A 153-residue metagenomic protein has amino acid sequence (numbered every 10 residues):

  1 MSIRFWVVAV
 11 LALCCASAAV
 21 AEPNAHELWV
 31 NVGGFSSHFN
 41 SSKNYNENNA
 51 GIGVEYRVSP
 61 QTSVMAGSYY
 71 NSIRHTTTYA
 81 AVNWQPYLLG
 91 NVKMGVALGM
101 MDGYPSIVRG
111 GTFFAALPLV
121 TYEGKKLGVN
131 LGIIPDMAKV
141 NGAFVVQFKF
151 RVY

Functional and structural regions predicted by a protein language model:
M1-A25: Cleavable N-terminal export/targeting peptides
S17, A21-E22, V58-P60, N83-L89 (+2 more regions): Outer-membrane beta-barrel proteins
V20-S68: Short glycine/proline- and aromatic-enriched beta-strand/turn motifs that initiate or cap beta-hairpins
N24-L28, P60-T62, T76, G90-M94 (+2 more regions): Outer-envelope beta-barrel architecture signal
V30, G34-H38, N141-Y153: Outer-membrane beta-barrel "beta-signal"
V30-H38, T62-N71, K93-S106, V120 (+1 more regions): Transmembrane beta-strand segments that form the barrel wall of outer-membrane beta-barrel proteins
V32, I52-Y56, A80-W84, P118-Y122 (+1 more regions): Residues on the lipid-exposed face of transmembrane beta-strands in outer-membrane beta-barrel proteins
F39-E47, S68-T78, L88, D102-F113 (+1 more regions): Solvent-exposed loop/turn segments connecting transmembrane beta-strands in outer-membrane beta-barrel proteins
